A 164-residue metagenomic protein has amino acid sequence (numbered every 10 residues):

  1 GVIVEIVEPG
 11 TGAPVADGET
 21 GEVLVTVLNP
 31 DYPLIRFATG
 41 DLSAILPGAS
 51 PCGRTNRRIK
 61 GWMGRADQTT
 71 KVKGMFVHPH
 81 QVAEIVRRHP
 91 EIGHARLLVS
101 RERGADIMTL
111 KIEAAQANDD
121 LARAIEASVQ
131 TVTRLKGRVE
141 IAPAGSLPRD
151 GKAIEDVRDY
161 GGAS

Functional and structural regions predicted by a protein language model:
G1-S164: Active-site glycine/GP-rich loop and adjacent strand/helix microenvironment that borders small-molecule binding pockets
